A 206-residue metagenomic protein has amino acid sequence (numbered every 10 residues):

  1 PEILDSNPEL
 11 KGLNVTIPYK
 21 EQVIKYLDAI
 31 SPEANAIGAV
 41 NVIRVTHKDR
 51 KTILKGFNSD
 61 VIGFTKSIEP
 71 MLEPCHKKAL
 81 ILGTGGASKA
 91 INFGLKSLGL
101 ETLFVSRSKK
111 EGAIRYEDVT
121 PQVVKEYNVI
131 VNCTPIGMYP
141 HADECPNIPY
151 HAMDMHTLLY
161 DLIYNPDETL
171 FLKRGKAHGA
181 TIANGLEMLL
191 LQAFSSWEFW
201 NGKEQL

Functional and structural regions predicted by a protein language model:
P1-M71: Phosphate/diphosphate ligand-binding glycine-rich loop within oxidoreductases
K25-D28, K66, P70, F93 (+4 more regions): Short, well-ordered alpha-helices that flank and scaffold nucleotide-derived cofactor binding pockets
N58-V61, I68, L72, H76-K96: Glycine-rich adenosine-cofactor-binding loop
K66-S67, T181-E204: Active-site capping/gating segments
A79, T102, I182: Hydrophobic anchor at the start of a short beta-strand that flanks the dinucleotide cofactor-binding loop
G85, S108, N165: Residues in the short beta-alpha loop(s) of Rossmann-like NAD(P)-binding domains
S97-I114: NAD(P)-binding Rossmann-fold cofactor-contacting core
G112-A183: Rossmann-like adenosine-cofactor binding region
